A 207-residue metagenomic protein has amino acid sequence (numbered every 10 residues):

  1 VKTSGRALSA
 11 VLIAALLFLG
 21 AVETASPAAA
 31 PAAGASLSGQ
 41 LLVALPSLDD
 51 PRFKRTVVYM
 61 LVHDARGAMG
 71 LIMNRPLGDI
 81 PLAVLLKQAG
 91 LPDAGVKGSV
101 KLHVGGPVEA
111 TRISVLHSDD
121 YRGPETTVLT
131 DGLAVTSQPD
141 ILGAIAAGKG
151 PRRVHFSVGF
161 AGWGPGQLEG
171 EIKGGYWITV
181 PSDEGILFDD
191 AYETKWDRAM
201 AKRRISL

Functional and structural regions predicted by a protein language model:
V1-S4: N-terminal secretory signal peptides that target proteins for export/translocation
S9-A21: Bacterial N-terminal signal peptides
A25-L207: A short aromatic-anchored loop/beta-hairpin motif
